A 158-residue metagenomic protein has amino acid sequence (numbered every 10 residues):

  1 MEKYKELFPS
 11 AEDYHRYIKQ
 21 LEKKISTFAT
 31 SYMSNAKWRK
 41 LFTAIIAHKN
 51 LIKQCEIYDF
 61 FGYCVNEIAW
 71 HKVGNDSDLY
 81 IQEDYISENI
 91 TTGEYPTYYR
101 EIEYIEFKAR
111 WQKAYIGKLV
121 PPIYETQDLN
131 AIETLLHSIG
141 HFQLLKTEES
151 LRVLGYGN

Functional and structural regions predicted by a protein language model:
M1-L145, G157-N158: Structured alpha/beta or helical-core interaction and ligand-binding surfaces enriched in interleaved
E149-Y156: A generic structural motif
